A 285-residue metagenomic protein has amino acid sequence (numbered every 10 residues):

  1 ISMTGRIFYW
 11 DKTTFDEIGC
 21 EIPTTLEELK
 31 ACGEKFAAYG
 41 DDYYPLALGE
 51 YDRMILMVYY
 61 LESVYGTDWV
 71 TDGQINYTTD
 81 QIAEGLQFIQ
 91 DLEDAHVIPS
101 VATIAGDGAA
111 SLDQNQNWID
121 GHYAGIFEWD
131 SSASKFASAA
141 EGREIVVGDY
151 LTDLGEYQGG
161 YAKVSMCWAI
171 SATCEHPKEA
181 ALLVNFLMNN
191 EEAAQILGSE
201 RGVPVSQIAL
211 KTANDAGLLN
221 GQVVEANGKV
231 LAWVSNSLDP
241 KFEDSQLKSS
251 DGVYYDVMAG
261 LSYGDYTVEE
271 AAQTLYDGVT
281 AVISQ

Functional and structural regions predicted by a protein language model:
I1-I22, L48-D72, D94, Y157 (+3 more regions): Periplasmic solute-binding protein
I18, A95, S138-P204: Extracytoplasmic/periplasmic substrate-recognition and gating elements
L26-K30, A102-I119: Short helix-initiation/N-cap motifs at beta->coil->alpha
G33-K35, Q74-G106: Glycine-centered hinge/linker elements that transmit conformational signals in sensory and ligand-binding systems
D42-Y43, I119-W129: Alpha-to-beta junction loops
Q81-F88, E175-L187, S250, A271: Short amphipathic alpha-helical coupling segments at ligand-binding clamshell hinges and other catalytic/signaling
E128-A133, M166: Beta->alpha turn/N-cap motifs
G148, S199-Y255, G260: Long, aromatic- and glycine/proline-rich binding clefts that accommodate carbohydrate-like moieties
